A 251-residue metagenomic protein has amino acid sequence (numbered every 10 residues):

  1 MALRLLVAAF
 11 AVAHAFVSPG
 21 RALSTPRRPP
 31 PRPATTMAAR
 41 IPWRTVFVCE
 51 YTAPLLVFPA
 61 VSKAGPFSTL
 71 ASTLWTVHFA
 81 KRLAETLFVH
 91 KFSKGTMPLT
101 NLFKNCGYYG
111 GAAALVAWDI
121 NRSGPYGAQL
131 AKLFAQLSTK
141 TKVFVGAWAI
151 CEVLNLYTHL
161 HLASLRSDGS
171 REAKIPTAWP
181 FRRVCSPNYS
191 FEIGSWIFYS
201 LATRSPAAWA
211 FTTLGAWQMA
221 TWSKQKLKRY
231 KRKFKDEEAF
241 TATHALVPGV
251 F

Functional and structural regions predicted by a protein language model:
M1-F16, V57-G65, L130-F251: Hydrophobic transmembrane alpha-helices
M1-K63: N-terminal signal-anchor/initial transmembrane insertion module of eukaryotic multi-pass membrane proteins
L3, V7-F10, W43-Y51, A71-H78 (+5 more regions): Hydrophobic alpha-helical transmembrane segments of polytopic
F16-P31, A80-K94, W118-G127, L156-R166 (+1 more regions): Juxtamembrane interfacial secondary-structure elements that flank transmembrane helices in multi-pass membrane proteins
R27-F47, S93-G107, K174-F181, A242-G249: Juxtamembrane helix-capping/reentrant segments at transmembrane boundaries
P59, Y109-G127, F191-Y199: Hydrophobic alpha-helical transmembrane segments in multi-pass integral membrane proteins
P66-D119: Hydrophobic alpha-helical segments and helix pairs
G95-N101, A128-L137: Non-cytosolic membrane-interface motifs at loop->transmembrane helix junctions
